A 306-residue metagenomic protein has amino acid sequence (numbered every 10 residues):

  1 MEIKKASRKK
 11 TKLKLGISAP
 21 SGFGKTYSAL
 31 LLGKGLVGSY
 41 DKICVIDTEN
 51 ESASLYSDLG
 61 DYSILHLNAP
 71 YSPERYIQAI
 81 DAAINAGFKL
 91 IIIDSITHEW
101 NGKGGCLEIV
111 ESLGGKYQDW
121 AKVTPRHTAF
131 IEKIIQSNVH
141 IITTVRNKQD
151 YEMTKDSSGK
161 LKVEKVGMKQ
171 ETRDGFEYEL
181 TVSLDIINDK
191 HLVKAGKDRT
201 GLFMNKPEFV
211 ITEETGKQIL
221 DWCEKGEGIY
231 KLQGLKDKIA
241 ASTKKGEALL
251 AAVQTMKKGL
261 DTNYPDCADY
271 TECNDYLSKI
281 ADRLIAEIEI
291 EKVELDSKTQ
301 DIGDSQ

Functional and structural regions predicted by a protein language model:
M1-A19, F23, K34, N50-L55 (+5 more regions): Interfaces that engage single-stranded nucleic acids at replication/repair/recombination sites
K14-G16, K42, L90-I92, H140-I142: Residue-level preference for the first positions of well-ordered beta-strands
P20, E132-G216: Phosphate-binding/switch region of NTP-binding enzymes
S28: Hydrophobic positions on the alpha1 helix immediately C-terminal to the Walker A/P-loop
L31-G38, Y76-D94, A129-K133: Short amphipathic alpha-helices and their capping/turn segments at secondary-structure boundaries
D41-S52: Short beta-strand-centered segment that lines the nucleotide-binding/catalytic pocket of NTP-utilizing
D47-E49, S95-I96, T143-K148: A short beta-strand-to-loop transition that corresponds to the Sensor-1 phosphate-sensing loop of AAA+ P-loop ATPases
I93-P125, Y151-M153, G159: Conserved P-loop NTPase nucleotide-binding/switch module
